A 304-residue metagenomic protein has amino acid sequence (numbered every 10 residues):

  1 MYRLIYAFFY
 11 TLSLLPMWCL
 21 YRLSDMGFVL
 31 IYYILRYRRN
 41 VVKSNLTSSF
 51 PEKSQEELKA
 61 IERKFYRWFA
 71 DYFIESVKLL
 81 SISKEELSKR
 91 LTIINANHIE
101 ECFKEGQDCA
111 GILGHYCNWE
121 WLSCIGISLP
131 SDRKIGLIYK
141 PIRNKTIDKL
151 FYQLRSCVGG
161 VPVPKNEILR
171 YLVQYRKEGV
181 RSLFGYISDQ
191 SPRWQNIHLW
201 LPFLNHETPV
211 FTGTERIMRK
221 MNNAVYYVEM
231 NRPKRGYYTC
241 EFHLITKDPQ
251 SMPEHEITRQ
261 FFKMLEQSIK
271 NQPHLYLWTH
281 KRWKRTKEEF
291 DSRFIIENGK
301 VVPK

Functional and structural regions predicted by a protein language model:
M1-L113, N118, D148-K149, Q153-L154 (+1 more regions): Membrane-anchoring hydrophobic helices of lipid-metabolizing enzymes
M17, Y21, I138-N144, D189: An N-terminal domain-start capping segment
I34, R90-L91, R143, P164 (+2 more regions): Residues that cap or flank secondary-structure elements
N40, E120, D148-K149, R170 (+2 more regions): Residue-level marker for well-ordered alpha-helical positions
K53, A60-R63, S128, D132 (+1 more regions): Non-catalytic C-terminal accessory region of glycerolipid acyltransferases and related lyso-lipid remodeling enzymes
E85, T92, A96-H98, W121 (+4 more regions): Short capping/connector residues at structural and topological boundaries
E100, C124, E215-R216: Alpha-helical segments flanking ligand/cofactor-binding loops in enzyme cores
E105-N166, R193-P202: Catalytic core of membrane glycerolipid acyltransferases/transacylases, capturing the structured, soluble-facing
